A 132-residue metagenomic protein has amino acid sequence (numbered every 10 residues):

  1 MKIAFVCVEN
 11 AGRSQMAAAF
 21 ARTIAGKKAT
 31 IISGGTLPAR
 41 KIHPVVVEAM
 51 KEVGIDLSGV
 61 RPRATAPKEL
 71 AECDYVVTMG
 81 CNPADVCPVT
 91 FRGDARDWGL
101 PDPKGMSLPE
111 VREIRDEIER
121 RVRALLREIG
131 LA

Functional and structural regions predicted by a protein language model:
M1-A132: Short polar/charged helix/loop
